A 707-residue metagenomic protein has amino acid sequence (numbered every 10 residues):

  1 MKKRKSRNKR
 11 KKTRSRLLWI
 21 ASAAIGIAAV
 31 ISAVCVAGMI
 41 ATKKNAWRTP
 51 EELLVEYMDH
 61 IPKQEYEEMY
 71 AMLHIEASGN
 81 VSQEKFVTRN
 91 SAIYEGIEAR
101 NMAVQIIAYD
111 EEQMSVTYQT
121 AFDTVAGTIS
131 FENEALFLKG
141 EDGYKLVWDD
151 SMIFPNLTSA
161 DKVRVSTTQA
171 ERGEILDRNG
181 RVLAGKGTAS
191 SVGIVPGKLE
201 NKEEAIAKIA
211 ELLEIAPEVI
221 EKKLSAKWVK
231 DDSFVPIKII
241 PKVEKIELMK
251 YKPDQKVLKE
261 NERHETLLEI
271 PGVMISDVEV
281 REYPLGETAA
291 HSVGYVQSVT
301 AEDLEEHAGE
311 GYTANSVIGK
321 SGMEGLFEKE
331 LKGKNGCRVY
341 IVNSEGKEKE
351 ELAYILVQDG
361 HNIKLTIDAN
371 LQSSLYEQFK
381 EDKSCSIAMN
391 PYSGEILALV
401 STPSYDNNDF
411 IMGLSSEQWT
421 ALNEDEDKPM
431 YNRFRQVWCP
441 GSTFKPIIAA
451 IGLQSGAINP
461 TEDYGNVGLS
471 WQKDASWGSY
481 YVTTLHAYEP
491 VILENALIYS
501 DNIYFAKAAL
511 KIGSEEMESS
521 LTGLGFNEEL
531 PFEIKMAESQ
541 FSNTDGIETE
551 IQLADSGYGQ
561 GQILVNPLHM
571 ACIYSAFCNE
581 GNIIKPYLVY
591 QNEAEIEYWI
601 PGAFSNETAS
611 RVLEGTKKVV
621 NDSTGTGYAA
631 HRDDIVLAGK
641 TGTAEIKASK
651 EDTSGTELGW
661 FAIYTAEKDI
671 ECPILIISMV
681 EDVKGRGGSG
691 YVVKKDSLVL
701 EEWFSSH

Functional and structural regions predicted by a protein language model:
M1-L18: N-terminal Lys/Arg-rich, disordered targeting/topogenic segments
T13-D59, K63: Short, low-complexity N-terminal intrinsically disordered segments enriched in polar/charged residues
I40-K44, V55-M58, M72-A77, A121-D123 (+14 more regions): Second-shell loop/turn segments in exported
A46, E52-E56, Y66-S115: Short solvent-exposed beta->alpha transition segments
E51-D59, E67-A71, T88, E203-E211 (+21 more regions): Solvent-exposed, polar/charged alpha-helical surfaces in well-ordered, non-transmembrane soluble domains, broadly
R89-C385, Y405-P429, V437: Extracytoplasmic/periplasmic proteins that interact with beta-lactams or build/remodel peptidoglycan
R100-Q105, Y109-V116, I237-H291, Y295-V296 (+6 more regions): Conserved SxxK-family serine transpeptidase/carboxypeptidase catalytic domain of penicillin-binding proteins
V342-A353, P391-S442, I447-S678, G688: Beta-lactam-recognizing serine transpeptidase/beta-lactamase-like catalytic domain environment
